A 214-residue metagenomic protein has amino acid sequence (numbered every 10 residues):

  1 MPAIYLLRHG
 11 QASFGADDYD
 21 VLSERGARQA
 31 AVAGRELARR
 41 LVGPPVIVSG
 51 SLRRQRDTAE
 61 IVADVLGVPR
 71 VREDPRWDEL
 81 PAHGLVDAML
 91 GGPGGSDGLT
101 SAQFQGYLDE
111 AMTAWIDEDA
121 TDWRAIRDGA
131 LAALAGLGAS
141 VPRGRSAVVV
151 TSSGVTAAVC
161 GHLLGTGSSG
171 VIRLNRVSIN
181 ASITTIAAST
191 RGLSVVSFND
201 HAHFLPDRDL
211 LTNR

Functional and structural regions predicted by a protein language model:
P2-E73, R214: Active-site-proximal alpha-helix that buttresses catalytic centers in soluble enzyme cores
I4, P45, R145-T151: Generic beta-sheet signal
G10, S153, N199-H201: Active-site metal-binding loops of divalent metal-dependent hydrolases
S13, R54-R56, E79-L80, V155-A157: Short, active-site-adjacent cap segments at secondary-structure transitions
A31-A38, R127, L131-A139: Generic structural signal for well-ordered alpha-helical scaffold segments
R40-G43, L137-R145: Glycine-rich phosphate-binding loop signature in dinucleotide/nucleotide-binding domains
L66-A132: Phosphate-handling substructures
V68, E79-L99, R143-S146, G161-R214: Acidic, low-complexity terminal tails and accessory targeting/binding regions of phosphate-metabolizing enzymes
